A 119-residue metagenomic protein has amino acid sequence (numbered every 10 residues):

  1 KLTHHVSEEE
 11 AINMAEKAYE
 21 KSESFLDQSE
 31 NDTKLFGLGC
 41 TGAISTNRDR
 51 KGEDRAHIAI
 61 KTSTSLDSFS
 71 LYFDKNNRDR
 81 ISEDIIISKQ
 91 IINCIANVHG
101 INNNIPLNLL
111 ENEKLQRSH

Functional and structural regions predicted by a protein language model:
K1-I105: Short alpha-helical segments enriched in small residues
N103-H119: Non-catalytic propeptide/linker segments at domain boundaries
